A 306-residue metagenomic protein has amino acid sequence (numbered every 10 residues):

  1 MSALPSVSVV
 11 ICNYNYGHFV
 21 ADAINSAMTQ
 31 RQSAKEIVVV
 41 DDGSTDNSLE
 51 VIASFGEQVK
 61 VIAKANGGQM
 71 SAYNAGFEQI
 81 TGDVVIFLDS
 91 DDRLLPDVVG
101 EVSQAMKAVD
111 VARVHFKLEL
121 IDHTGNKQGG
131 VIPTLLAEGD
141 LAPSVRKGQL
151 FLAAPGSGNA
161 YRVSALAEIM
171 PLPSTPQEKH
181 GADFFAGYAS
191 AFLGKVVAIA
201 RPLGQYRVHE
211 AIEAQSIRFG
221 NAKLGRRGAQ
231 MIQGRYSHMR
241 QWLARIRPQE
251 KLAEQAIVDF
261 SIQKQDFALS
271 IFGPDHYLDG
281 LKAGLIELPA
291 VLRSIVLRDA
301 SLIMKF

Functional and structural regions predicted by a protein language model:
M1-S26: N-proximal low-complexity "stem/linker" segments adjacent to membrane-targeting elements
N25-A34: Short, acidic, metal-binding catalytic loop of nucleotide-sugar glycosyltransferases
S26, D41-E50, D89: A conserved acidic beta->alpha catalytic loop
S44, V258-F306: Membrane-interface aromatic/basic loop that binds lipid-linked glycans or pyrophosphate carriers, typified by
A63-I80: Glycine-rich, basic loop-to-helix element that forms the pyrophosphate-binding segment of sugar-nucleotide handling
E78, L141-G220: Conserved nucleotide-sugar donor-binding catalytic segment
V85: Short aromatic/hydrophobic "clamp" motif used to bind/position activated sugar donors
D97-G129: Conserved donor NDP-sugar-binding/catalytic core segment of glycosyltransferases
